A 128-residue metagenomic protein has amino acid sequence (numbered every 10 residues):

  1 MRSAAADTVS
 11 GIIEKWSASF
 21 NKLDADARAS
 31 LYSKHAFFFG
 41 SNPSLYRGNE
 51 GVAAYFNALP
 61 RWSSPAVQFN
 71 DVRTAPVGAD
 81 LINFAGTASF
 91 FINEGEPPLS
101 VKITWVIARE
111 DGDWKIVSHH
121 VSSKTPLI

Functional and structural regions predicted by a protein language model:
M1-A27, F37-I128: A beta-strand edge to alpha-helix "cap/lid" segment located at domain peripheries
